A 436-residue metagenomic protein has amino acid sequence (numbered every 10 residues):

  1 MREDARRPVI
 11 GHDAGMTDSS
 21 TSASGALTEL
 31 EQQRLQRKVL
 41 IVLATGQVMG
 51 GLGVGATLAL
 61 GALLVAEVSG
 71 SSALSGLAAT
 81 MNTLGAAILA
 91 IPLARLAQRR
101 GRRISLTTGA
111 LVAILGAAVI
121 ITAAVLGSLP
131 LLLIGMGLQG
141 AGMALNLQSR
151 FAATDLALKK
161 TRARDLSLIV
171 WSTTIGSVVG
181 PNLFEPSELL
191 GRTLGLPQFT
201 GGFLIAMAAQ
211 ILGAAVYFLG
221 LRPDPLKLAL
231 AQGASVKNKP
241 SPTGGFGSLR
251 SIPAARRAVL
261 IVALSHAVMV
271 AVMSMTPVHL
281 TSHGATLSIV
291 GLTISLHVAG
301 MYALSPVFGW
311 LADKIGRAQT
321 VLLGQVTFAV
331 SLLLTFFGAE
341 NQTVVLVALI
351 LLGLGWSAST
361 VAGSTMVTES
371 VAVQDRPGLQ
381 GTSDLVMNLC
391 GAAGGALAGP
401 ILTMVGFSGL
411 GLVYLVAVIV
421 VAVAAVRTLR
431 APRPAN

Functional and structural regions predicted by a protein language model:
T17-R37, R222-L260: Juxtamembrane intracellular "pre-TM" segments in multi-pass secondary transporters
V48, L129-A144, V344-A358: Hydrophobic core of transmembrane alpha-helices in multi-pass small-molecule transporters, especially MFS/SLC-type
G61, A144-L158, A358-V371: Intracellular juxtamembrane helix-capping segments at the cytosolic ends of symmetry-related transmembrane helices
L89-G101, E188, L304-R317, L402: Helix-to-loop junctions at the C-terminal end of transmembrane segments in multipass secondary transporters
I104-V119, Q319-L334, L415: Structural signature of the two symmetry-related core transmembrane helices
L131, K159, L168-L219: Helix-loop-helix hairpin linking two adjacent transmembrane segments in secondary transporters
G135-S172: Cytoplasmic helix-loop-helix junction between adjacent transmembrane helices in 12-TM secondary transporters
F184-E185, M207-G233, A424-L429: C-terminal membrane-cytosol helix-exit motif in multi-pass small-molecule transporters
